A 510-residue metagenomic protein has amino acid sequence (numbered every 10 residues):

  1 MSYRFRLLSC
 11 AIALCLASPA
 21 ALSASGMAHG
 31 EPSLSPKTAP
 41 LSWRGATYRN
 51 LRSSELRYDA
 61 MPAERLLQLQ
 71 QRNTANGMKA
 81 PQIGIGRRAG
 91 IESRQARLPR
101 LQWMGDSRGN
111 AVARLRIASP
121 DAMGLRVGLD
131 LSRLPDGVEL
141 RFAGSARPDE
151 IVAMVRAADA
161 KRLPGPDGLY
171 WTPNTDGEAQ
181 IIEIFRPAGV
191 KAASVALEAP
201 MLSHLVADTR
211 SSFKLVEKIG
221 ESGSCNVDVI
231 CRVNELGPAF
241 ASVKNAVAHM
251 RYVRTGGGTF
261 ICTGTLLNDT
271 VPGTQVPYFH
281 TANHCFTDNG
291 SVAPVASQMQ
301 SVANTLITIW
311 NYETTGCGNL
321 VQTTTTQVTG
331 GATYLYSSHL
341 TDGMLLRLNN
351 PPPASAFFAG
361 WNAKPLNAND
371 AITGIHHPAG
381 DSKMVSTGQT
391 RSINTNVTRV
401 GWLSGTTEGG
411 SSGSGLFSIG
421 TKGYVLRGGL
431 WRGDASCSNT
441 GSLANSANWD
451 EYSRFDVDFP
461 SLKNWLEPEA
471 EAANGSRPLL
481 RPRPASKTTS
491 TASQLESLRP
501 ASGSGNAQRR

Functional and structural regions predicted by a protein language model:
M1-C10: Bacterial N-terminal signal peptides that target proteins for export
S9-P19: Bacterial N-terminal signal peptides
S23-R116, A157-N174, E178-D269, G273 (+1 more regions): Protease-domain processing segments flanking chymotrypsin-fold serine proteases, especially trypsin-like
N110, S119-R126: Extended extracellular/luminal ectodomain segments enriched in beta-structured repeat modules
L134-D149: Short, surface-exposed beta-strand/strand-loop-strand elements in extracellular ectodomains
T175-V400, G409: Serine endopeptidase catalytic core focused on the charge-relay Asp
T265-P277, G405-W431: Catalytic nucleophile loop of clan PA
T305-I307, Y312-G343, N349-F357, A379 (+1 more regions): C-terminal cap/linker of serine protease catalytic domains
